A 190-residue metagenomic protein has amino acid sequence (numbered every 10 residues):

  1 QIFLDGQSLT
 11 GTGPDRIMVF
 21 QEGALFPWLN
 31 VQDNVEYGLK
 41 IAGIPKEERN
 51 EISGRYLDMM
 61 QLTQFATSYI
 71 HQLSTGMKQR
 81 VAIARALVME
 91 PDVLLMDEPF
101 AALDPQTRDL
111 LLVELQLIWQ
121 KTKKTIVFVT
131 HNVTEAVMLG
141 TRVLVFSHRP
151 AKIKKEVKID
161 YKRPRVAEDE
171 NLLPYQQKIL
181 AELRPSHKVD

Functional and structural regions predicted by a protein language model:
Q1-Q7, G11-T12: Conserved ABC transporter NBD signature motif
V19, I83: Hydrophobic anchor residue at the start of the ABC signature
L29-E36: Short coil-to-helix segment of the ABC ATPase nucleotide-binding domain corresponding to the Q-loop/switch region
K40, E47-F65, L117: Conserved ABC ATPase "signature" region
Y69-L73, M77: Conserved ABC ATPase signature
E90: Conserved catalytic motifs of ABC-family nucleotide-binding domains
L94-D97: Catalytic Walker B motif of ABC-type/P-loop ATPase nucleotide-binding domains
